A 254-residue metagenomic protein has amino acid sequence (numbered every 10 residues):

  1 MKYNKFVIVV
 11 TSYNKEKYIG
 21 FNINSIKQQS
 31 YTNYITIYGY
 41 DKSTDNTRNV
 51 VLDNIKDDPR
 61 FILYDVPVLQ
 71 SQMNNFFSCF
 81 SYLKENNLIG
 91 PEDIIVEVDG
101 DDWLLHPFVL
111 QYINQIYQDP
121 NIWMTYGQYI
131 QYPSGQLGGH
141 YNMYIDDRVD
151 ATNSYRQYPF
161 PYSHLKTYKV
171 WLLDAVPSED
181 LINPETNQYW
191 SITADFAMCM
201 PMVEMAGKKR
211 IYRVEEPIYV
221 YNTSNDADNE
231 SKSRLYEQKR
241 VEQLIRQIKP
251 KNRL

Functional and structural regions predicted by a protein language model:
K2-L254: Nucleotide-sugar donor-binding/catalytic module of glycosyltransferases that assemble extracellular/cell-envelope
